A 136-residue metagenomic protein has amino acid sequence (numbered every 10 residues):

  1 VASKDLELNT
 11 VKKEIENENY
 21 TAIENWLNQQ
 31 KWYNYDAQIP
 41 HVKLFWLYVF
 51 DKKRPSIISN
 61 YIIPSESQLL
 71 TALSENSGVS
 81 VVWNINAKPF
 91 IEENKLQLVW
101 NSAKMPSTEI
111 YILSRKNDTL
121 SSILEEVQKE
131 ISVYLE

Functional and structural regions predicted by a protein language model:
V1-L6, Q30, S107-I112: Small-molecule pocket liners
K4-D5, A37-P40, S67, I85-N86: Alpha-helix/helix-capping structural signal
L8-N9, K13-K52: Secondary-structure junction motif
N19, W83, T119-V133: Short amphipathic alpha-helical coupling segments at ligand-binding clamshell hinges and other catalytic/signaling
Q29-K31, I58, N76-G78: Short active-site oxyanion
Y35, I62, S80-V81: Active-site-adjacent beta-strand anchor residues
R54-S65: Short beta-strand-to-loop elements that line the ligand-binding cleft of bilobed periplasmic-binding protein-like
Q68, S74-N117: Beta-alpha-beta core module
